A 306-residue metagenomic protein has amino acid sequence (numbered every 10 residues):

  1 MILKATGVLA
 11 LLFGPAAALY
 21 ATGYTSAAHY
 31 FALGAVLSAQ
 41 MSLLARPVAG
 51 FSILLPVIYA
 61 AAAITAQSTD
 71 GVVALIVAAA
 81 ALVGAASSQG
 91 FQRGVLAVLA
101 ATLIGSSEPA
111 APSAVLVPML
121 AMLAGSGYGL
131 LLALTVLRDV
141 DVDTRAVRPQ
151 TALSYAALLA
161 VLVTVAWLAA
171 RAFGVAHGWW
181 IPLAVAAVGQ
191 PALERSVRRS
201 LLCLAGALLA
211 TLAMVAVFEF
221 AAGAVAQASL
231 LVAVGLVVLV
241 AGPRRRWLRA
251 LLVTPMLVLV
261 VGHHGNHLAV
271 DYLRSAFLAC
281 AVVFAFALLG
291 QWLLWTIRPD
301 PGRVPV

Functional and structural regions predicted by a protein language model:
M1-P56, F286, G290, P305-V306: N-terminal signal-anchor module of multipass membrane proteins
F13-G23, S38-R46, L55-S68, A80-S88 (+5 more regions): Hydrophobic alpha-helical transmembrane segments and adjacent interfacial helices in integral membrane proteins
A16-A32, A61-A78, P118-A124, L168-I181 (+1 more regions): Structural signature of hydrophobic alpha-helical transmembrane segments
M41-S52, V83-A97, E194-L202, L239-L251: Membrane-helix interface "capping/anchor" motifs
V72-A74, P112-G125, V225-L230, R246-A250 (+1 more regions): Loop-to-transmembrane alpha-helix initiation sites
L134-V142, Q291-P305: Membrane-interface capping segments at transmembrane-helix boundaries
V136-S154: Flexible interhelical linker loops that connect adjacent transmembrane helices in multi-pass membrane transporters
V161-A222: Transmembrane helical segments that form the transport core of multi-pass membrane transport proteins
